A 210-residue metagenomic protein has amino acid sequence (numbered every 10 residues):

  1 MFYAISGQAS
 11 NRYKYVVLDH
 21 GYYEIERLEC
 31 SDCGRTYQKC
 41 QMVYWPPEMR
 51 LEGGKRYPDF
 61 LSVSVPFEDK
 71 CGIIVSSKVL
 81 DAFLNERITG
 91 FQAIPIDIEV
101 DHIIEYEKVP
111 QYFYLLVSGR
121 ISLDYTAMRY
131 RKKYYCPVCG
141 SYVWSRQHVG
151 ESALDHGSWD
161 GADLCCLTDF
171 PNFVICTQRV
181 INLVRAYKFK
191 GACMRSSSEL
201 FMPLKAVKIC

Functional and structural regions predicted by a protein language model:
M1-C210: Phosphate/anion-contacting hairpin/loop surfaces
